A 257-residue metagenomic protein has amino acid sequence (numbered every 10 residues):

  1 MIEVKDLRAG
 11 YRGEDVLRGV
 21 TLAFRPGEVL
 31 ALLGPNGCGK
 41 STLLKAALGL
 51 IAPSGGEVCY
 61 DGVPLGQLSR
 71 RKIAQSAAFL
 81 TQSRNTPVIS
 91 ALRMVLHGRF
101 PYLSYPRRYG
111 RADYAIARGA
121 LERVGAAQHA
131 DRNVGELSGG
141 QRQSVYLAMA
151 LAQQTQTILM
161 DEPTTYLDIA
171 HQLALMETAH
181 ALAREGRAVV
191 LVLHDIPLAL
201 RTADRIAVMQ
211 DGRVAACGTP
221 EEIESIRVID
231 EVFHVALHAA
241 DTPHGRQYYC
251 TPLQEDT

Functional and structural regions predicted by a protein language model:
L33-P35: The feature captures the beta-strand-to-loop junction immediately N-terminal to the Walker
L48: Helix-to-loop junction immediately C-terminal to a conserved catalytic motif
G56-P64, I73: Conserved ABC transporter NBD signature motif
L96, R111-H129, Q154: Conserved ABC ATPase "signature" region
R108, N133-L137: Conserved ABC ATPase signature
I158-E162: Catalytic Walker B motif of ABC-type/P-loop ATPase nucleotide-binding domains
V232-T257: ABC ATPase nucleotide-binding domains
